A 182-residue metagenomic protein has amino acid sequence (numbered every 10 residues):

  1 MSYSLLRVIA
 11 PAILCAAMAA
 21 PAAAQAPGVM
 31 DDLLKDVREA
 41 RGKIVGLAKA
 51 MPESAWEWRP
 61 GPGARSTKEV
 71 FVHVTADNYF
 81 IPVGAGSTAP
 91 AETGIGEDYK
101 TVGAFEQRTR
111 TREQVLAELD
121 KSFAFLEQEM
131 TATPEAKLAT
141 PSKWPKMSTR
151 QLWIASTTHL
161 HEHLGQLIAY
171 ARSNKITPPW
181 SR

Functional and structural regions predicted by a protein language model:
M1-L6: N-terminal secretory signal peptides that target proteins for export/translocation
I9-P21: Bacterial N-terminal signal peptides
A24-P27: Boundary of Sec targeting at the N-terminus
L34-R38, G42-V45, A55-T101, P141-R182: Short, contiguous alpha-helical
M51-P52: Membrane-proximal, proline-rich intrinsically disordered regions
G103-T140, Q151-L160: Acidic/histidine-rich alpha-helical segments that form the ligand environment of transition-metal centers
